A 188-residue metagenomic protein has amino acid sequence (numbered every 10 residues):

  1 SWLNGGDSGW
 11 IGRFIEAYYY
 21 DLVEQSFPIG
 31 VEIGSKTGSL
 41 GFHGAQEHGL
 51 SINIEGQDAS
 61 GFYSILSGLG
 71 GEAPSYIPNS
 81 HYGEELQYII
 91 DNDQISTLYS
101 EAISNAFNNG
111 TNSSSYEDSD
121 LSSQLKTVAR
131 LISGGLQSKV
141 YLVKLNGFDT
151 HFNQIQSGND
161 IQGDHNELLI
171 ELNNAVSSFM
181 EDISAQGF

Functional and structural regions predicted by a protein language model:
S1-N173, E181-A185: Feature for exported/extracytoplasmic and membrane-associated proteins, marking the mature portion
